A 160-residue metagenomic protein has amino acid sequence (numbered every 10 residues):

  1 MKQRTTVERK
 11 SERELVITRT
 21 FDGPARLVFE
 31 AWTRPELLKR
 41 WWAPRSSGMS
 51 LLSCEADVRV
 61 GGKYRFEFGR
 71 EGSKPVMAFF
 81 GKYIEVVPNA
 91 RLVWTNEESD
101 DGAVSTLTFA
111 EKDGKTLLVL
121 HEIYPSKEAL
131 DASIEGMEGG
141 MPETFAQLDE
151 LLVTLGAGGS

Functional and structural regions predicted by a protein language model:
M1-G48: Hydrophobic ligand-binding cavity/cleft-lining segments
E12-T18, L51, K63, A78 (+3 more regions): Intrinsic-disorder/low-complexity, polar/charged segments enriched in Ser/Thr/Lys/Arg/Asp/Glu/Gln
E14, V93-E143: Beta-strand/loop substructures that line and gate deep hydrophobic ligand-binding cavities in soluble
V16-I17, E36-V76, G159-S160: Short beta-edge strand/loop motif at the mouth of beta-sheet-based domains
R19, S53-A56, F79-I84, N96 (+1 more regions): Hydrophobic/aromatic beta-strand elements that line small-molecule binding cavities or substrate pockets in beta-rich
A25-R26, D57-R59, I84-A90, T108-L117: A short, structured loop/turn motif at beta-sheet edges
V28, L38, Y64-F66, Y83 (+4 more regions): Hydrophobic pocket/interface hotspot
L152-S160: Short, highly charged C-terminal tails/helix-capping segments
